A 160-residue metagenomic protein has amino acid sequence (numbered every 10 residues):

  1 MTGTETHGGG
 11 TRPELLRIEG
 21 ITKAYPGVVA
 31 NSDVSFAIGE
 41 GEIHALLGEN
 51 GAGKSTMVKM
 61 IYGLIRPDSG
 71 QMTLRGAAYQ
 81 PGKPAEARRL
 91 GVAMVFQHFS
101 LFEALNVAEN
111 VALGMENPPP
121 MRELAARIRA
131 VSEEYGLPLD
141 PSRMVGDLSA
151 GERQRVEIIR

Functional and structural regions predicted by a protein language model:
T2-R160: Glycine-rich phosphate-binding loops of nucleotide-dependent enzymes
